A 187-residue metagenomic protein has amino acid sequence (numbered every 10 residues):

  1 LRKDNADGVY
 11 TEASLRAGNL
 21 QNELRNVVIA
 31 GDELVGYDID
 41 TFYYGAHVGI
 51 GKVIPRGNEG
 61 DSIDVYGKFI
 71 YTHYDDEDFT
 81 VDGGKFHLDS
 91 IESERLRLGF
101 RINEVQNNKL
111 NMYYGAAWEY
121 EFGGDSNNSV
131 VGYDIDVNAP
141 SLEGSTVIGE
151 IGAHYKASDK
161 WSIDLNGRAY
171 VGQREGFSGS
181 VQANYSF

Functional and structural regions predicted by a protein language model:
L1-F187: Membrane translocator/pore-forming domains, dominated by Gram-negative outer-membrane beta-barrels
